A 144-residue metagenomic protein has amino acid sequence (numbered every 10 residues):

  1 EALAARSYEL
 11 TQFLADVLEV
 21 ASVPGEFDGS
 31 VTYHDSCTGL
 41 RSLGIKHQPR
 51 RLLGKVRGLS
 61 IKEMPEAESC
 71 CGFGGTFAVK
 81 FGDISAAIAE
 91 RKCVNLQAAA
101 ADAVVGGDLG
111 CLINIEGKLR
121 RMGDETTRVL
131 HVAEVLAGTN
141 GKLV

Functional and structural regions predicted by a protein language model:
E1-V144: Iron-sulfur cluster-binding electron-transfer modules in prokaryotic oxidoreductases
